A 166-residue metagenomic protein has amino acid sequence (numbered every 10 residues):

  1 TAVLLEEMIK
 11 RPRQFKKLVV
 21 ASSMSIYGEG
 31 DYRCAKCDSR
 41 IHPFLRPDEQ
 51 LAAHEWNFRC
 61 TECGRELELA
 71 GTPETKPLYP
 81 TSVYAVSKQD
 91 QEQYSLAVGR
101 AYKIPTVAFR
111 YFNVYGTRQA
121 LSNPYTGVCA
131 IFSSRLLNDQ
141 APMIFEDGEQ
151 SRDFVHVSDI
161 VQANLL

Functional and structural regions predicted by a protein language model:
T1-F112, S158: N-terminal Rossmann-like NAD(P)+-binding domain of SDR-like oxidoreductases, especially those catalyzing
M24, Q140, G148: Acidic beta-to-alpha connecting loop that harbors the catalytic carboxylate
Y27, Q119-A120, P142: Activation segment of protein kinase catalytic domains
P73, F145-E146: Residue-level detector of conserved, well-ordered beta-strand and adjacent loop positions that form binding/recognition
T81-Y84, F112-T126, E146-S158: Glycine-rich "substrate-gating" loop/helix at the edge of Rossmann-like oxidoreductase active sites
R100, I104, Y111-V114, A130-M143 (+1 more regions): Alpha-helical substrate-binding/gating segment
